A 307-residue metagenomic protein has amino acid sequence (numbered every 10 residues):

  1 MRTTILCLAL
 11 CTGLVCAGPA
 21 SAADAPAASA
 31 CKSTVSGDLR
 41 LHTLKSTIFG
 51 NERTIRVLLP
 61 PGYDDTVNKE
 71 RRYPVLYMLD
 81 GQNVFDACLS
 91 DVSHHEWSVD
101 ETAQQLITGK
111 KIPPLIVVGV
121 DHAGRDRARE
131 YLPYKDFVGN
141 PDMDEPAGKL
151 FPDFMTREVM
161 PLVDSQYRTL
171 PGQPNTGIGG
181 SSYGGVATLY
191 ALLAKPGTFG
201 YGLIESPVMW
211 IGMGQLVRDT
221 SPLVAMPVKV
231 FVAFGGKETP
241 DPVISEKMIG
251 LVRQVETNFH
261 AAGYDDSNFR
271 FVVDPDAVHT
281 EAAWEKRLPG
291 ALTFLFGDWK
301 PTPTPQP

Functional and structural regions predicted by a protein language model:
M1-T4: Positively charged n-region of N-terminal signal peptides that target proteins for export
L6-C7, A283: Alpha-helical and His/Cys-centered functional microenvironments
C7-C16: Bacterial N-terminal signal peptides
G18-A22: Sec/Tat signal peptide C-region and signal peptidase I cleavage site
A23-P307: Non-catalytic cap/lid and distal C-terminal segments of serine-dependent acyl enzymes
